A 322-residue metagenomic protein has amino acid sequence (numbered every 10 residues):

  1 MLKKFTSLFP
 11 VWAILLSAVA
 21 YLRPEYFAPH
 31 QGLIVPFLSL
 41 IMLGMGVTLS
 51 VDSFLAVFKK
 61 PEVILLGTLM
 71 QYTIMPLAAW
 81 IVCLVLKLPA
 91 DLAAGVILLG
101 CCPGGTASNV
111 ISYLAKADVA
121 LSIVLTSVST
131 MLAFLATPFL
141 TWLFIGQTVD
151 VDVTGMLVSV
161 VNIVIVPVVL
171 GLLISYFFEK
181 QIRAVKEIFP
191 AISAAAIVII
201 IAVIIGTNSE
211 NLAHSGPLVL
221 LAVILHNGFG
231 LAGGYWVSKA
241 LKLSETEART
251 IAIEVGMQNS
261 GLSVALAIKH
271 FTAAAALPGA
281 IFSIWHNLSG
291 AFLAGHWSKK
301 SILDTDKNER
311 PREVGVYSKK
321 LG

Functional and structural regions predicted by a protein language model:
M1-G322: Alpha-helical transmembrane segments of multi-pass small-molecule/ion transporters
